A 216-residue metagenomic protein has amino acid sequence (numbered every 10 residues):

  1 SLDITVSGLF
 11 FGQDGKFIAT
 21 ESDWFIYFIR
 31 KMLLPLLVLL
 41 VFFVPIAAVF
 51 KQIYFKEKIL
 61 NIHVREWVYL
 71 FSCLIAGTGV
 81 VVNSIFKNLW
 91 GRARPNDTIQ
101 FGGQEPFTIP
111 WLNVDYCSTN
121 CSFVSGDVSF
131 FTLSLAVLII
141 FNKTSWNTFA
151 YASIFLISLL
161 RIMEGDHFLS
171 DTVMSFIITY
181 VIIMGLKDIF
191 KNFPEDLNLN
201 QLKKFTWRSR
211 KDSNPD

Functional and structural regions predicted by a protein language model:
S1-P45, K87-P95, I99-Q104: N-terminal transmembrane-helix/juxtamembrane module of multi-pass inner/ER membrane proteins
D3, F42-V49, A76, V80 (+3 more regions): Alpha-helical membrane-inserting segments
G8, N61-I140, L197-N198: Membrane-interface loops
G12-D23, P45-H63, K191-Q201: Membrane interface segments of multi-pass transport proteins and intramembrane proteases
M32-A48, D127-I139: Hydrophobic alpha-helical transmembrane segments
A47-F71, V137, F141, S145-L156: Cytoplasmic juxtamembrane regions at transmembrane-helix boundaries
P106-W207: Membrane-embedded catalytic cores of phosphoryl/pyrophosphoryl-handling enzymes
